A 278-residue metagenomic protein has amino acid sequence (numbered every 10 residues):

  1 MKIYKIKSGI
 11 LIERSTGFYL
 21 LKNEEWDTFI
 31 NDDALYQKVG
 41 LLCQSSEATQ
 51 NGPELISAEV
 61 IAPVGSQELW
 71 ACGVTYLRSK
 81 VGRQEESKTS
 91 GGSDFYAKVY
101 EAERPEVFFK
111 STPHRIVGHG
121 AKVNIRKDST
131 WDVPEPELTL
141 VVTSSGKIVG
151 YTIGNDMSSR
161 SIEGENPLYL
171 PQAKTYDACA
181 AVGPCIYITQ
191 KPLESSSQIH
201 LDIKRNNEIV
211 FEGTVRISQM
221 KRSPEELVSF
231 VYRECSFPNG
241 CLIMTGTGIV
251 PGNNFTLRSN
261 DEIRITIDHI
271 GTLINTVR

Functional and structural regions predicted by a protein language model:
M1-C72, N275-T276: Generic N-terminal segment detector
I3-I6, L140, V231: Alpha-helix C-terminal capping segments
K7-S8, E13-G17, V142-K147, K204-N207 (+1 more regions): Short acidic-glycine loop/turn motifs at beta-strand connectors
K7-S8, P136-L138, D261: Residue-level marker for the onset of beta-strands and adjacent loop->beta junctions in well-ordered domains
L41-N207: Active-site microenvironments in enzyme catalytic cores
R160-R278: Catalytic-pocket segment enriched in acidic/His residues
